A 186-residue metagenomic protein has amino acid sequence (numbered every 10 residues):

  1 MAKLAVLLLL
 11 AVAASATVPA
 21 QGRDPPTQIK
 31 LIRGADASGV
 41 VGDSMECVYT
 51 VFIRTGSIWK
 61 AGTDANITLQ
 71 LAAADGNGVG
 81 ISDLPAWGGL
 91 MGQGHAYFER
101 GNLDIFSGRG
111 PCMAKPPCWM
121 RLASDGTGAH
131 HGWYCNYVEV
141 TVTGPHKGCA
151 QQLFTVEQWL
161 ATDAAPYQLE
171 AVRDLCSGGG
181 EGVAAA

Functional and structural regions predicted by a protein language model:
A2-A186: Regulatory, non-catalytic segments
